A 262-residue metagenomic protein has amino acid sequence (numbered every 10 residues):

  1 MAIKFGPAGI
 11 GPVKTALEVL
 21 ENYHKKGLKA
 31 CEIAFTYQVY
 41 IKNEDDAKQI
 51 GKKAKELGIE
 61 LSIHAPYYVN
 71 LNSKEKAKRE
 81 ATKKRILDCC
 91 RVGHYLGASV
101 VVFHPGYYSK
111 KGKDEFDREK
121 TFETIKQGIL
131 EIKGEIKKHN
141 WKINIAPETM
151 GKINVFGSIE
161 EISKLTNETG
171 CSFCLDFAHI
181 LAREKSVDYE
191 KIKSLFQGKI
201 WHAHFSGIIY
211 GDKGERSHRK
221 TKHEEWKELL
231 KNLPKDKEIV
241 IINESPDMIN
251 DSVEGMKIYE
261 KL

Functional and structural regions predicted by a protein language model:
M1-A65, V69-L71, K76-D88: N-terminal pre-domain/capping segments
I3-G9, C31-I33, L61-A65, V101-F103 (+4 more regions): Hydrophobic faces of well-ordered beta-strands that scaffold small-molecule active sites in alpha/beta enzyme cores
I10-A16, F35-D46, L71-K74, S109-K111 (+3 more regions): Acidic-and-aromatic substrate-binding clefts and catalytic sites of carbohydrate-active enzymes
T15, L20, K83-I86, E119-F122 (+6 more regions): Expand to "…catalyze enediolate/carbanion chemistry for C-C bond making/breaking, isomerization, decarboxylation
L20-G27, K42-S62, D88-G97, L130-N140 (+3 more regions): Acidic (Asp/Glu)-rich catalytic clusters
K55-E56, N72-L175, A182: Active-site acidic/histidine proton-transfer and metal-coordination neighborhood in alpha/beta enzyme cores
I159, H179-V240, P246-D247: Gly/Pro-rich active-site loop or hairpin
I249-L262: C-terminal helical cap(s) of enzyme catalytic domains, especially alpha/beta-barrels
